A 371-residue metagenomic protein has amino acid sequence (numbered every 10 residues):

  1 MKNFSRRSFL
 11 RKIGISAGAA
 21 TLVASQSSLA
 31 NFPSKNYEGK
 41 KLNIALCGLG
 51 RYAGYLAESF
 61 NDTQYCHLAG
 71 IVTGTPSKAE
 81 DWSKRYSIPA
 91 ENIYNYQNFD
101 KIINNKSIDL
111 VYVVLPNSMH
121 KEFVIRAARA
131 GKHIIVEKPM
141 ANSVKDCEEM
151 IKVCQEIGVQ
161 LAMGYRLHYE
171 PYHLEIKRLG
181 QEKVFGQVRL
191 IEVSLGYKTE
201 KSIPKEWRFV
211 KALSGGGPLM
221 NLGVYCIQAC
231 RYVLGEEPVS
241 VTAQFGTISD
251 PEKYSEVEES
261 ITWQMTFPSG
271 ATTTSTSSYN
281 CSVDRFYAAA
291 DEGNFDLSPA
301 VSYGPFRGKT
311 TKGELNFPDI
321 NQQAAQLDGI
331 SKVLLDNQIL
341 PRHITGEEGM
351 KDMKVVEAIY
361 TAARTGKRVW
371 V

Functional and structural regions predicted by a protein language model:
M1-S5: N-terminal secretory signal peptides
L10-E38, L110-Y112, K332-V371: C-terminal helix-rich "cap/oligomerization" subdomain common to oxidoreductases
I13-S87: N-terminal Rossmann-like dinucleotide-binding module
L46, N95, V136, L161-M163 (+2 more regions): Hydrophobic residues in well-ordered beta-strands that form the structural core
E91-V153: Beta-loop-alpha module in the N-terminal Rossmann-like domain of NAD(P)-dependent dehydrogenases, especially those
E149-R166, R189: Rossmann-fold dehydrogenase core element
L167-K253, G366: Predominantly a Rossmann-like dinucleotide-binding segment in NAD(P)-dependent oxidoreductases
T247, P251-S260, Q264-D328: NAD(P)-dinucleotide binding in Rossmann-like oxidoreductases
